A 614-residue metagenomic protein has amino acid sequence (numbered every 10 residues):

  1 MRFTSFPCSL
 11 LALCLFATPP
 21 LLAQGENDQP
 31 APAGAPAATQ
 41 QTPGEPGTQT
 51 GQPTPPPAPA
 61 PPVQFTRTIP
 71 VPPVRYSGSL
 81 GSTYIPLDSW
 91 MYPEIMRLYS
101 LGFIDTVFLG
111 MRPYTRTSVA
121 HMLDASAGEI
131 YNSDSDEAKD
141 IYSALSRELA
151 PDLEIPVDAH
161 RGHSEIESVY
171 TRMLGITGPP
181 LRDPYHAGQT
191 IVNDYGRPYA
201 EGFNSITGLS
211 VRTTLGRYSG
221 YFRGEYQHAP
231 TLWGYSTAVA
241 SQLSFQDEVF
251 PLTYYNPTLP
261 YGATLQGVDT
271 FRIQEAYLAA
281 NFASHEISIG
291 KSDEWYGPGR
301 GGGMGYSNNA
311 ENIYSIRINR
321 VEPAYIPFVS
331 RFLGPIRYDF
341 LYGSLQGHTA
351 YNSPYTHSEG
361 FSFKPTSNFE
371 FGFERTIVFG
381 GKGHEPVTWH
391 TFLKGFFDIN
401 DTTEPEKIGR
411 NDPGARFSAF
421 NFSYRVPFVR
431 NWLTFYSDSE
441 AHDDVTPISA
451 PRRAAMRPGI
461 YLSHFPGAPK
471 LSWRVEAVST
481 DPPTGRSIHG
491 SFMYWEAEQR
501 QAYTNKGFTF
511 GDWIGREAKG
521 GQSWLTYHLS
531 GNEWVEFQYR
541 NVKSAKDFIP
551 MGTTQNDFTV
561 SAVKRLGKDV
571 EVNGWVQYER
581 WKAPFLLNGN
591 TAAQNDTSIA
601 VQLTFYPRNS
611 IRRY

Functional and structural regions predicted by a protein language model:
C8-T18: Bacterial N-terminal signal peptides
L21-G202, S210-G216: N-terminal periplasmic/intermembrane-space "pro-region" immediately following the signal or transit peptide
G81-Y84, V107-G110, Y131-D140, T213-Y218 (+8 more regions): Short loop/turn motifs that connect adjacent beta-strands in outer-membrane beta-barrel proteins
L109, Y195-A200, G262-Q266, M304-S307 (+6 more regions): Outer-membrane beta-barrel domain signature
S210-L252, T366-N368: Carboxylate/His-rich catalytic cores and anion/metal-binding grooves
G220, S236-P335: Well-ordered mid-protein domain cores that form the structural environment of catalytic cofactors
E294-W295, I313-T504, R516-S523, H528 (+3 more regions): Signature for the C-terminal beta-barrel architecture of outer-membrane proteins
F361, K564, A593-Y614: Outer-membrane beta-barrel "beta-signal"
